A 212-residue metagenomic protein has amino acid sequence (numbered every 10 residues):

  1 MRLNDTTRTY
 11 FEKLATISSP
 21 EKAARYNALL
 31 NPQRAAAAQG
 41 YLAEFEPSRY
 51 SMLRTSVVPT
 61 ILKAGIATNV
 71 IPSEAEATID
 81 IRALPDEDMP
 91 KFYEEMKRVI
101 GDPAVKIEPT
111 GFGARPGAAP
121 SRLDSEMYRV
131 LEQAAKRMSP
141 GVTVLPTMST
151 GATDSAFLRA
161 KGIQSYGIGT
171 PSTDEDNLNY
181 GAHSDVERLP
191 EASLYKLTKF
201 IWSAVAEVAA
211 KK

Functional and structural regions predicted by a protein language model:
M1-K196, W202-K212: Metal-dependent amide/peptide-bond hydrolase catalytic core, centered on the "pita-bread" metallohydrolase fold
